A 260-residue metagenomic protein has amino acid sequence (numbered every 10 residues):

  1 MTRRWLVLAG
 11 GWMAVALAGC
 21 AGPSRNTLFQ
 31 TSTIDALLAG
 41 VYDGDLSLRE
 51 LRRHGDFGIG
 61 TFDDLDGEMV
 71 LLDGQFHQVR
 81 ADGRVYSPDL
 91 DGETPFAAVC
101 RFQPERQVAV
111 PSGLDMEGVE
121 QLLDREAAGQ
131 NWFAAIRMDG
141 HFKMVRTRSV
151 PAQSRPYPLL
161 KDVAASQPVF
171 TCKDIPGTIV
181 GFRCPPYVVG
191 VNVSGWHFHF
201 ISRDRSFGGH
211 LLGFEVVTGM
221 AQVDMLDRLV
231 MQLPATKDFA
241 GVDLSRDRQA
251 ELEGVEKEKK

Functional and structural regions predicted by a protein language model:
R3-V7: N-terminal export leaders
A9-A16: Bacterial N-terminal signal peptides
T33-A97: N-terminal low-complexity or amphipathic/hydrophobic leaders
V79-G129: A glycine-rich, hydrophobic loop/mini-helix early in the fold
E117-F182, V189-V191: Long, positively charged binding patches that form subdomain-scale interaction surfaces for polyanionic ligands
V193-I201: Histidine-centered divalent-metal-coordination microenvironment in nucleic-acid enzymes
S202-S245: A hydrophobic, small-residue-rich beta->alpha segment in the mid-to-C-terminal subdomain of diverse proteins
